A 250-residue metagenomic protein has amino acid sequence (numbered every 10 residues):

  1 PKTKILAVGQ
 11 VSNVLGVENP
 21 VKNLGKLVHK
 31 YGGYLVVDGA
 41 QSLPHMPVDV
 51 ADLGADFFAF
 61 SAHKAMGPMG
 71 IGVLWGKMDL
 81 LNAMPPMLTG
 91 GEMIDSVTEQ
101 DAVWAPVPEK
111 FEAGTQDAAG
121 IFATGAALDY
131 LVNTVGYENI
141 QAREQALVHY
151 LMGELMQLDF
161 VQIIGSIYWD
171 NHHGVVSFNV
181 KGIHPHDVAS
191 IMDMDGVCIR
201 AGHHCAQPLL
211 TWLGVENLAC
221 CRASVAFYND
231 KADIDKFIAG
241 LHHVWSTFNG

Functional and structural regions predicted by a protein language model:
P1-G250: Pyridoxal 5′-phosphate
